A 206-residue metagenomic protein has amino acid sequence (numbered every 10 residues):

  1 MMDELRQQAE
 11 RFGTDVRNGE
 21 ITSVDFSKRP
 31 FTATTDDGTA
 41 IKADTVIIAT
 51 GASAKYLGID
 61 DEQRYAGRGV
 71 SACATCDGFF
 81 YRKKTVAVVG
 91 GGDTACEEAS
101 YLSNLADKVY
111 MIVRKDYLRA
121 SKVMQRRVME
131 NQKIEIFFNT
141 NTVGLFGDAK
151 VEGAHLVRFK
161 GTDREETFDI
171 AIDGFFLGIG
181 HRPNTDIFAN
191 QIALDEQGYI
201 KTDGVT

Functional and structural regions predicted by a protein language model:
D3-T35, A40-A43, S103-V205: A Rossmann-like FAD-binding core segment of flavoenzymes
V46: Portal/gating segments that form or line small-molecule/metal binding sites
S53, G58, Q63-F80, I179-T206: FAD-site-proximal beta/loop scaffold in flavoenzymes
G90-G92: Glycine-rich Rossmann-fold phosphate-binding loop(s) that bind the pyrophosphate of adenine dinucleotide cofactors
A95-C96: N-terminal Rossmann-fold NAD(P) dinucleotide-binding loop
A99-S100: Generic hydrophobic/aromatic pocket-lining and core-packing "Φ" positions
